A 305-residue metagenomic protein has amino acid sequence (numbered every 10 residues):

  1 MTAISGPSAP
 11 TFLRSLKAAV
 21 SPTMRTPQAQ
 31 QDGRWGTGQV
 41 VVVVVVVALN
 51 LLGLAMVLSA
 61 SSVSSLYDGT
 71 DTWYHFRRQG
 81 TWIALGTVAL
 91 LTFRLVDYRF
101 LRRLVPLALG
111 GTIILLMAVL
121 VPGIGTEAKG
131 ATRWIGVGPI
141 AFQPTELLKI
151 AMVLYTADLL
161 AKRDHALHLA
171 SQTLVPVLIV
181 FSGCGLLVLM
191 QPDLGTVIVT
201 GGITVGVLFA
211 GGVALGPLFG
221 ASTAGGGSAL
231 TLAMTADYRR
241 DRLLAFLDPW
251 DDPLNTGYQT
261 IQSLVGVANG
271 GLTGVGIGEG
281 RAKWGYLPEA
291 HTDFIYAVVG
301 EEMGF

Functional and structural regions predicted by a protein language model:
M1-W35: Short, Lys/Arg-rich, polar N-terminal cytosolic tail immediately upstream of the first transmembrane signal-anchor
Q31-V46: N-terminal membrane topogenic signal
D32-G36, L169-L174, W284-L287: Helix-boundary and loop/linker segments of multi-pass membrane transporters
V43-S59, S64-T260, A297-M303: Hydrophobic alpha-helical transmembrane segments of multi-pass inner membrane proteins, especially in bacterial systems
T145-L147, G266, L272-T273, Y286-L287 (+1 more regions): Long, low-complexity hydrophobic alpha-helices enriched in A/L/V/I and glycine
D193-I198, V275-G280, A290-T292: Transmembrane helix boundary and interhelical junction motifs in multipass membrane proteins
G257-V265, G274-Y286: Glycine- and aromatic-enriched periplasmic loops at the membrane-periplasm interface of multi-pass inner-membrane
R281-F305: A conserved mid-to-late transmembrane alpha helix and its immediate loop/hinge that forms the functional core
